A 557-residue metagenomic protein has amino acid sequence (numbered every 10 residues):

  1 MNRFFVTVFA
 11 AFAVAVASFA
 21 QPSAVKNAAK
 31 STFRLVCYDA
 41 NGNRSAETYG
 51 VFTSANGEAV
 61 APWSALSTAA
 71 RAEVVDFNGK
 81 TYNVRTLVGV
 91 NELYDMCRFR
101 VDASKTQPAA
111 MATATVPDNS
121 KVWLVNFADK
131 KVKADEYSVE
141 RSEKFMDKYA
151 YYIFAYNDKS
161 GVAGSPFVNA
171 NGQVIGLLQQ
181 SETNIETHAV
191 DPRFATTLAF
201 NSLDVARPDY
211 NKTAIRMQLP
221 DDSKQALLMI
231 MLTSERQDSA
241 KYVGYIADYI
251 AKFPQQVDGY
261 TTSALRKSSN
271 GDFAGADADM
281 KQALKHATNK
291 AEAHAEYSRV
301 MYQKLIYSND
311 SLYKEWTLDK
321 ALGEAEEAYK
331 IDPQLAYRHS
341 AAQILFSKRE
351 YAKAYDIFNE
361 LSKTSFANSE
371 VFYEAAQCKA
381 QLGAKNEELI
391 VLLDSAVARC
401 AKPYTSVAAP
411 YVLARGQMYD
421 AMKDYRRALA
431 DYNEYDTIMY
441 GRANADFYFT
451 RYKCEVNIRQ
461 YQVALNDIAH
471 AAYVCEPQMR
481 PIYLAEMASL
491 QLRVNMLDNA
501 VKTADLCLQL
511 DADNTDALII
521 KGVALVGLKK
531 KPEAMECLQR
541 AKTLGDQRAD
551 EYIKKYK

Functional and structural regions predicted by a protein language model:
Q21, Y38-P62, Y82-N83, G164-S165: A conserved glycine-rich beta-strand in the N-terminal activation segment of trypsin-fold
Q21-K26, T106-Y151, A155-A163, L178-A189 (+1 more regions): Flexible, gly/ser-rich surface segments that form the specificity/activation loops bordering the active-site cleft
P22-V25, L177-K241: C-terminal cap/linker of serine protease catalytic domains
S54-V125, K130-A134, K148, Y156: Conserved active-site neighborhood of the chymotrypsin/trypsin-like protease fold
T262, E296, S340, E374 (+6 more regions): Canonical tetratricopeptide repeat
L265, R299, I306, Q343 (+6 more regions): Residue-level recognition of tetratricopeptide repeat
S269, Q303-Y307, S347-K348, Q381-L382 (+5 more regions): Register position in tetratricopeptide repeats
